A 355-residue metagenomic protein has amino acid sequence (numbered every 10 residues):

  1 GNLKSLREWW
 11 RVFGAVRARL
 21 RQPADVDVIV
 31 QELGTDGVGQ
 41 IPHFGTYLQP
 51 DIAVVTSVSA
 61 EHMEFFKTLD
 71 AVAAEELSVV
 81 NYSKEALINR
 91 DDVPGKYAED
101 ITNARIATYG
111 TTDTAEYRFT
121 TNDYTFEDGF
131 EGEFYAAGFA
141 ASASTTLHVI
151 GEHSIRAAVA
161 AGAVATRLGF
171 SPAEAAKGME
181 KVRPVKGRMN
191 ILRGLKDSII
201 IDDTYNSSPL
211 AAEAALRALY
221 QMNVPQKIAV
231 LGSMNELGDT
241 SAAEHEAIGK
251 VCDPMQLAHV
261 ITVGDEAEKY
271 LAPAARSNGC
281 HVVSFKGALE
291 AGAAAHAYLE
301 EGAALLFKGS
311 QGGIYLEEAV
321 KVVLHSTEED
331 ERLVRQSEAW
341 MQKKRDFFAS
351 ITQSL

Functional and structural regions predicted by a protein language model:
G1-E85, K96-T102, K321-V322, S326-T327 (+1 more regions): Phosphate-binding loop of NTP-binding sites
D25-V26, G45-T46, P50-I199, V224-P225 (+3 more regions): Acidic, Mg2+-coordinating active-site environments of NTP-dependent enzymes
G34, V58, D91, D265 (+1 more regions): Flexible loop residues that form catalytic and substrate-binding hotspots at small-molecule/glycan-binding clefts
G34-V38, D92-V93, N206-S207, A288-E290: Short beta->alpha connector loops
G37-I41, I155-A158, P209-E213, Y315-L316: Short glycine/serine/threonine-rich phosphate/pyrophosphate-binding segments that cradle anionic phosphate groups
V38, G95, T114, E236 (+1 more regions): Short, acidic Gly/Pro/Ser/Thr-rich loop/turn segments
F65, T102-N103, A140, I150 (+1 more regions): ATP-dependent carboxylate-amine ligase
